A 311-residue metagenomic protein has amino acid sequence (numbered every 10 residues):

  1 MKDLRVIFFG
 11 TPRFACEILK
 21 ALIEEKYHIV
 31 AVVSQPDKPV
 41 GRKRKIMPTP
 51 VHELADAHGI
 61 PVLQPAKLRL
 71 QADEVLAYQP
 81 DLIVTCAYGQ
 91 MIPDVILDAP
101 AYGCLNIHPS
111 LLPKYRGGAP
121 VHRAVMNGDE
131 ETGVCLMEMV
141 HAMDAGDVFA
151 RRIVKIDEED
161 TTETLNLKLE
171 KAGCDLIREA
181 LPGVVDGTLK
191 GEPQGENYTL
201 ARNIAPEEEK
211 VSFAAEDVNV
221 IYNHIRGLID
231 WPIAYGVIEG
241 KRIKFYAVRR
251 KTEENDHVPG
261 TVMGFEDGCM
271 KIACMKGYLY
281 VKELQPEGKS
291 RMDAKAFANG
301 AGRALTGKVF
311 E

Functional and structural regions predicted by a protein language model:
M1-P232, G277-Y280, P286, L305-E311: One-carbon transfer enzymes
A214-E311: An anion-binding loop in the catalytic cleft
